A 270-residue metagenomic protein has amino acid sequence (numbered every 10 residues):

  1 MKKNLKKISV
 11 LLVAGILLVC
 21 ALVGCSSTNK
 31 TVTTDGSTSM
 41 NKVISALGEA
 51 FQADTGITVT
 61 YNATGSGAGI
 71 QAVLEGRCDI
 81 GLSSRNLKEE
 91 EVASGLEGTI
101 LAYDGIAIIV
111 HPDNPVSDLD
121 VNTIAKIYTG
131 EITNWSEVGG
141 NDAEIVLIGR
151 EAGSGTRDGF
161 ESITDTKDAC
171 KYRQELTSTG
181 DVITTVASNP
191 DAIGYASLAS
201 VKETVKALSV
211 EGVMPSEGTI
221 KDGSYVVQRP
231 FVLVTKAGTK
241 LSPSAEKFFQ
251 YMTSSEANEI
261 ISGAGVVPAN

Functional and structural regions predicted by a protein language model:
K2-L12: Bacterial N-terminal signal peptides that target proteins for export
I8, C25-S26: Intrinsically disordered, low-complexity segments enriched in Ser/Pro/Gly/Ala and basic residues
G15-V19: Alpha-helical transmembrane segments
C20-G24: C-terminal motif of bacterial Sec signal peptides marking the signal peptidase cleavage site
S26-N270: Exported/periplasmic ABC-transporter solute-binding proteins
